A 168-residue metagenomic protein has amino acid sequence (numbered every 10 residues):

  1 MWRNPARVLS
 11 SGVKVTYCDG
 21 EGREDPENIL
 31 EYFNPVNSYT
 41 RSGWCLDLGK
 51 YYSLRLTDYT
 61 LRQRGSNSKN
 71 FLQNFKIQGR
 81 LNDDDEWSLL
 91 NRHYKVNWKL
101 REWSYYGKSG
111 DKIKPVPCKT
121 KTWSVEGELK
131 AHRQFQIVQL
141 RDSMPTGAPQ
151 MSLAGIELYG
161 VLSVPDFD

Functional and structural regions predicted by a protein language model:
M1-Y52, N67-K69, V164-D168: Disordered, acidic Ser/Thr/Pro-rich linker "stalks" and the adjacent N-terminal cap of the next globular domain
S53-S66: A short beta-strand element within beta-rich, extracytoplasmic domains of secreted/secretory-pathway proteins
D58, Q134-Q136: Short, conserved beta-strand segments of beta-strand-rich sandwich/propeller modules, principally
S68-D83: Short, surface-exposed beta-strand/strand-loop-strand elements in extracellular ectodomains
L89-K112: Solvent-exposed serine/threonine-rich low-complexity stretches and specific carbohydrate-binding patches
I113-R133: Short, surface-exposed tryptophan/glycine-enriched loops that mediate extracellular molecular recognition
I137-P149: Short beta-strand-plus-loop segments that form exposed binding edges in beta-rich domains
